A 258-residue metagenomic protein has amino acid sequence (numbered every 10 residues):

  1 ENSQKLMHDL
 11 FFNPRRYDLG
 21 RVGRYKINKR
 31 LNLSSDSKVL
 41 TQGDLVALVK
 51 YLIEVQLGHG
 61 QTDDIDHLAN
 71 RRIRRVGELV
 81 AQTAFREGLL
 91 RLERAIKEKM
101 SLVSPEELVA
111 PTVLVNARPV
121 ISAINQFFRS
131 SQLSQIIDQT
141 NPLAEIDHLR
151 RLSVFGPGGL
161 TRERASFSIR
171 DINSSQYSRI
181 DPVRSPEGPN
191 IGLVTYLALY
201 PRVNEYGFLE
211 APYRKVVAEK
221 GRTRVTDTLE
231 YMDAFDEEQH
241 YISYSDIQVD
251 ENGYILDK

Functional and structural regions predicted by a protein language model:
Q4-D171, D181-T195, N204, E210-K258: Extended, domain-scale alpha-helical bundle/helix-rich regions
Q176-S178: Short, small/polar residue-rich loop motifs at catalytic or cofactor-binding pockets
A198-L199: A short acidic/small-residue loop/turn micro-motif
